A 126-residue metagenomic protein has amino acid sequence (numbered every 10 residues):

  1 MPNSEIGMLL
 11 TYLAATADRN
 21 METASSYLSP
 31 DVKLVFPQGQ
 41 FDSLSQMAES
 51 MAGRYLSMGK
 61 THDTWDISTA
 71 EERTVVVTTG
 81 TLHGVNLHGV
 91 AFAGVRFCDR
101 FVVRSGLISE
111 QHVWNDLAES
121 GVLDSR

Functional and structural regions predicted by a protein language model:
M1-S26, P30, S125: Short, low-complexity N-terminal intrinsically disordered segments enriched in polar/charged residues
G7, K60-H62, F92-V95: Short solvent-exposed loop/turn micro-motifs enriched in small/polar/acidic residues
Y12, T23-S25, V32, M47 (+5 more regions): Hydrophobic pocket/interface hotspot
M21-T74: A solvent-exposed, acidic/Ser-Thr-rich amphipathic alpha-helical stretch
L28, L82-G84, N115: Short beta-strand segments enriched in hydrophobic/aromatic residues within well-folded beta-rich domains
E72-L82: A short hydrophobic beta-strand element
T81-S105: Exposed beta-sheet edge and beta->alpha loop/turn motif
E110-R126: Low-complexity, intrinsically disordered terminal/linker segments enriched in charged and Gly/Pro repeats
